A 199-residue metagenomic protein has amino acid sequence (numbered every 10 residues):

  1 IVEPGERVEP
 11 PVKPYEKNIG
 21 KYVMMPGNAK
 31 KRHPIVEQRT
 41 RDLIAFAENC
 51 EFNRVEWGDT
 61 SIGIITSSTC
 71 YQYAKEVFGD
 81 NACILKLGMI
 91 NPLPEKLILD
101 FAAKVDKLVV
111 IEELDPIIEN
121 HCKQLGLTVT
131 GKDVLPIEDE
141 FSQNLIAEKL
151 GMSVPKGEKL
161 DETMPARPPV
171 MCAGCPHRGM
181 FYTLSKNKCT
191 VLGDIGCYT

Functional and structural regions predicted by a protein language model:
I1-M171, P176-M180, S185-C189: Flexible, low-complexity linker and terminal segments
F181, T190-T199: Thiamine diphosphate
